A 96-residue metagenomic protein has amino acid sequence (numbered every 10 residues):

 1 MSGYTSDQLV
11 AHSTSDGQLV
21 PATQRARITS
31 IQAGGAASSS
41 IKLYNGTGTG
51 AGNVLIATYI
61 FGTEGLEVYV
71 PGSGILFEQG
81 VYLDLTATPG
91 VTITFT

Functional and structural regions predicted by a protein language model:
M1-T96: Surface-exposed, low-hydrophobicity beta-strand/loop segments enriched in small/polar/acidic residues
